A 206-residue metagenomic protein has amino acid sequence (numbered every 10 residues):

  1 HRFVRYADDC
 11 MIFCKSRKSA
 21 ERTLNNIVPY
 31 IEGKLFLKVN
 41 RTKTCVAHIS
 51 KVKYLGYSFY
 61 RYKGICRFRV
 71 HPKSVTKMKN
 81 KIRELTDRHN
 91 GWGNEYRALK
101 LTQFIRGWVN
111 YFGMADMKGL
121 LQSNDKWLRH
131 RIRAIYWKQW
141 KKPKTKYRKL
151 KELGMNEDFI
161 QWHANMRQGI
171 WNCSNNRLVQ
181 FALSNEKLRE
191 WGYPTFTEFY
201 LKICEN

Functional and structural regions predicted by a protein language model:
H1-N206: Non-catalytic terminal/accessory segments
